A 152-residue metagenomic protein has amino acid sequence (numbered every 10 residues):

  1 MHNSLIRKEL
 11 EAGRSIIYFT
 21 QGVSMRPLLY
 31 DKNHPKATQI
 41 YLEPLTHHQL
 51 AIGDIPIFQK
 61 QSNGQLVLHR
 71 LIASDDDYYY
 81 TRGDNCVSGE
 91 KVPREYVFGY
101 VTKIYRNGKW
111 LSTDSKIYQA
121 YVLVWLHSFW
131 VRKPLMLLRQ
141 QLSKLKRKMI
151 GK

Functional and structural regions predicted by a protein language model:
M1-K152: Extended hydrophobic leader/signal-anchor segments used for secretion and membrane insertion
